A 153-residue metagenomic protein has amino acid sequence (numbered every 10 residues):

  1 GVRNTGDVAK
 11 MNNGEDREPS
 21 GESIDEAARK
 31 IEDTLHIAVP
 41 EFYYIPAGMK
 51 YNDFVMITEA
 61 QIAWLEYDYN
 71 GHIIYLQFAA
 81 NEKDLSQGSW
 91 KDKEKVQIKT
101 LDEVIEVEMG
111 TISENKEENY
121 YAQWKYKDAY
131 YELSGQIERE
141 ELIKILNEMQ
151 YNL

Functional and structural regions predicted by a protein language model:
M11-Y126: Short, solvent-exposed recognition patches
K127-L153: Surface-exposed amphipathic alpha-helical segments
